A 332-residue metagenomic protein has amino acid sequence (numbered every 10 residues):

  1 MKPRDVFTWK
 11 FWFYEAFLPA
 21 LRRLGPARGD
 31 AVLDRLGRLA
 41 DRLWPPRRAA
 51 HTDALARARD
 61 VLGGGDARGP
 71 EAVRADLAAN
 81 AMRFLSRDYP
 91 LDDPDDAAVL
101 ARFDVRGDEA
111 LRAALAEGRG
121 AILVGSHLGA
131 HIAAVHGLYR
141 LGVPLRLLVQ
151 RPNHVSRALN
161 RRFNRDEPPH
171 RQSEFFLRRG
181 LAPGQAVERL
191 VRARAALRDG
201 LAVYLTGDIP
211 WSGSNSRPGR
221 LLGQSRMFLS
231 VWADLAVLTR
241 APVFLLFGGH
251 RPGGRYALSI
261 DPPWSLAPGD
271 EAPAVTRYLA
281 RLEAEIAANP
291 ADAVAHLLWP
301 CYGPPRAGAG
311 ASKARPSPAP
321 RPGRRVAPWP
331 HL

Functional and structural regions predicted by a protein language model:
M1-G125, N164, R324-P330: Membrane-anchoring hydrophobic helices of lipid-metabolizing enzymes
R28, A130, A293-V294: Short hydrophobic/aromatic residue motifs in ordered secondary structure
H51-A54, A110, A134, R192 (+1 more regions): Residues within well-ordered alpha-helices
R59-D66, G118, G142, R171 (+3 more regions): Glycine-centered loop/turn motif at secondary-structure junctions
V105, L147-L148, I260: Generic preference for hydrophobic
E117-A182, G213-N215: Catalytic core of membrane glycerolipid acyltransferases/transacylases, capturing the structured, soluble-facing
R140-P144, P183-L332: Non-catalytic C-terminal accessory region of glycerolipid acyltransferases and related lyso-lipid remodeling enzymes
